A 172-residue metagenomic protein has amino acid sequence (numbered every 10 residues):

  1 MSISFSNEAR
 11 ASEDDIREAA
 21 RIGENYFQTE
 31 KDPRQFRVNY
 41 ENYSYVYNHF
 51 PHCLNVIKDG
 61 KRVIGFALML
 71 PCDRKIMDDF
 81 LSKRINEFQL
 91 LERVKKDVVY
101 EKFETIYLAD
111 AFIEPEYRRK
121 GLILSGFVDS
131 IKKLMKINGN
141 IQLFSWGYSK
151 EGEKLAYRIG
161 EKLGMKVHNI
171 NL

Functional and structural regions predicted by a protein language model:
M1-E41, N48-I64, P71: Short amphipathic alpha-helix that is part of the acyltransferase structural core
M1-S4, F127, I131-K132, H168-L172: Acyl-donor-binding surface of acyltransferase catalytic domains
S6-E8, A111-E116, W146: Short strand-loop junctions, especially beta-strand C-caps/beta-turns that link beta-sheets to coils or alpha-helices
G23-F27, S130-N138, A156-L163: Hydrophobic, Leu/Ile/Phe/Ala-enriched alpha-helical segments that form helix-helix packing faces
L68-D110: Conserved acyl-donor/pantetheine-binding loop and adjacent beta-alpha core of acyl/acetyltransferases and related
E104-L108, M135-S149: Conserved GNAT acetyl-CoA-binding A-motif
D110-I113, R118-K133: Conserved acetyl-CoA-binding loop-helix of GNAT-fold acetyltransferases
I141-L172: Active-site/acyl-donor-binding loops of N-acyltransferases
